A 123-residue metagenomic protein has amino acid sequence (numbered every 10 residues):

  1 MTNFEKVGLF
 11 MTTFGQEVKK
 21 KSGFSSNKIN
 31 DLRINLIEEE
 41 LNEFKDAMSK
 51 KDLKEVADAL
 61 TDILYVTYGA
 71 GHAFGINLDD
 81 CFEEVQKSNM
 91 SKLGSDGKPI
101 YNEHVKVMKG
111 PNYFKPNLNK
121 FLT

Functional and structural regions predicted by a protein language model:
M1-L60, L64-T123: Flexible "arm" and connector segments at domain edges
